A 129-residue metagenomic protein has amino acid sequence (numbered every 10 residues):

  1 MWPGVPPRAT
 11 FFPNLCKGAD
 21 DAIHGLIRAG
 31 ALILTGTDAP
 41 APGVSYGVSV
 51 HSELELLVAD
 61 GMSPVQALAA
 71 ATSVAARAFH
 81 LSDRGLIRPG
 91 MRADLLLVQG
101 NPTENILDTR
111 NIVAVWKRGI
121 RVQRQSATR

Functional and structural regions predicted by a protein language model:
M1-N101: His/Asp/Glu-enriched, well-ordered alpha-helical/loop segment that forms or immediately abuts the divalent-metal
A71-S73, P89-R129: C-terminal cap of metal-dependent C-N hydrolases
